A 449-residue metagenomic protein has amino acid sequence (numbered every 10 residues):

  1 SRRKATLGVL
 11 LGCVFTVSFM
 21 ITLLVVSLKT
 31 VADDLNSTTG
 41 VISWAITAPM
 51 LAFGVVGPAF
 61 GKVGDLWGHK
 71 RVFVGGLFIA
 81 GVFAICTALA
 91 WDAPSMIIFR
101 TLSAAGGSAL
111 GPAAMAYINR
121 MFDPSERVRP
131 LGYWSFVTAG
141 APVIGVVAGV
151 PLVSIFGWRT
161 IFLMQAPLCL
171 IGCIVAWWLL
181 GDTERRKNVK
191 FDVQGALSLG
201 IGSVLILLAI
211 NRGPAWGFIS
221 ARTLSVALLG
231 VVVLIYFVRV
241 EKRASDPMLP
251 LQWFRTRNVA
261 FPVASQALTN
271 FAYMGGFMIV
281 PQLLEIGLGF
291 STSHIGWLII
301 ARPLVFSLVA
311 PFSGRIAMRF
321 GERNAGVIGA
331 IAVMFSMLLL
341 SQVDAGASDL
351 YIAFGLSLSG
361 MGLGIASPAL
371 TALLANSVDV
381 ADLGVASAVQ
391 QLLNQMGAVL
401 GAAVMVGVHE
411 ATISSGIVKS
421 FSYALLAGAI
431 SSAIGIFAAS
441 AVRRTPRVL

Functional and structural regions predicted by a protein language model:
S1-K4, S125, C173-G200, K242-R257 (+3 more regions): Flexible interhelical linker loops that connect adjacent transmembrane helices in multi-pass membrane transporters
R3-M20, L24-L28, T39-P49, F78 (+7 more regions): 12-transmembrane solute porter fold
T30, P58-K62, L66, P151 (+1 more regions): Membrane-interface helix termini in secondary transporters
D34-N36, G68, L89-S95, D123 (+4 more regions): Helix-breaking motifs and short loop linkers at transmembrane-helix boundaries and internal kinks in secondary membrane
V55-P94: Conserved MFS/SLC helix-loop-helix module at the cytosolic interface between two early adjacent transmembrane helices
T101-F136: Cytoplasmic helix-loop-helix junction between adjacent transmembrane helices in 12-TM secondary transporters
W134-I174, F191-G200, I206-A227: Helix-loop-helix hairpin linking two adjacent transmembrane segments in secondary transporters
A166-R185, G200-R212, L229-A244, G435-R443: C-terminal membrane-cytosol helix-exit motif in multi-pass small-molecule transporters
